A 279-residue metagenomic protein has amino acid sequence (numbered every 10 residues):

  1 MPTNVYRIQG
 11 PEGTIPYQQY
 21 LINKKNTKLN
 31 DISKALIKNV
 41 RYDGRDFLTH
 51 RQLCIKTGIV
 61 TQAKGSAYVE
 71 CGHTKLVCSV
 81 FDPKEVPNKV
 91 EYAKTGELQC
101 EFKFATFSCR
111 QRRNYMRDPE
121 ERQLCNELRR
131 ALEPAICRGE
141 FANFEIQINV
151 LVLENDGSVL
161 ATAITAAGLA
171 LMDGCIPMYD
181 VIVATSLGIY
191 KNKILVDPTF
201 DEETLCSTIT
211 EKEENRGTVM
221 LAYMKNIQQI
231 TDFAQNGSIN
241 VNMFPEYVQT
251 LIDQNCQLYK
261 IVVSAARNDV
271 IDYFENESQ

Functional and structural regions predicted by a protein language model:
M1-Q279: Polyanion-binding surfaces on beta-sheet-dominated domains and ring/shell assemblies
